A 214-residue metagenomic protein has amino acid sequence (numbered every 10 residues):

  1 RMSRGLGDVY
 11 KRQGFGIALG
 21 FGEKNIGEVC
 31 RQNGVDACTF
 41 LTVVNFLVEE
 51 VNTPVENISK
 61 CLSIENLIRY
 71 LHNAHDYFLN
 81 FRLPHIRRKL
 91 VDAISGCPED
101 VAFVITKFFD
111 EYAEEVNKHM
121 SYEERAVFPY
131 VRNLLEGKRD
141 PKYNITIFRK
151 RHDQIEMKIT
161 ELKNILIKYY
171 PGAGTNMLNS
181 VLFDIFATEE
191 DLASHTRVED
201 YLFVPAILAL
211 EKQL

Functional and structural regions predicted by a protein language model:
R1-Y10: Single conserved hydrophobic/aromatic residue that forms the stacking wall/gate of nucleotide- or nucleobase-binding
K11-F15, F21-V55, R82: Non-catalytic accessory regions
I17-G20, I58-S63, I86-I105, N133-G137: Helix-loop segments that flank and shape redox-cofactor active sites
G34-V44, F81, H85, N117-P129: Conserved alpha-helical segments that form or flank metal/cofactor-binding pockets of metalloenzymes
E49-R69: Active-site-adjacent scaffolding segments
I64-L90: Ordered, amphipathic secondary-structure segments that act as subunit-interaction surfaces in large macromolecular
V104-K150: A contiguous pocket-lining binding segment that forms or flanks enzyme active sites
R139-L214: Long amphipathic all-alpha helical oligomerization modules
